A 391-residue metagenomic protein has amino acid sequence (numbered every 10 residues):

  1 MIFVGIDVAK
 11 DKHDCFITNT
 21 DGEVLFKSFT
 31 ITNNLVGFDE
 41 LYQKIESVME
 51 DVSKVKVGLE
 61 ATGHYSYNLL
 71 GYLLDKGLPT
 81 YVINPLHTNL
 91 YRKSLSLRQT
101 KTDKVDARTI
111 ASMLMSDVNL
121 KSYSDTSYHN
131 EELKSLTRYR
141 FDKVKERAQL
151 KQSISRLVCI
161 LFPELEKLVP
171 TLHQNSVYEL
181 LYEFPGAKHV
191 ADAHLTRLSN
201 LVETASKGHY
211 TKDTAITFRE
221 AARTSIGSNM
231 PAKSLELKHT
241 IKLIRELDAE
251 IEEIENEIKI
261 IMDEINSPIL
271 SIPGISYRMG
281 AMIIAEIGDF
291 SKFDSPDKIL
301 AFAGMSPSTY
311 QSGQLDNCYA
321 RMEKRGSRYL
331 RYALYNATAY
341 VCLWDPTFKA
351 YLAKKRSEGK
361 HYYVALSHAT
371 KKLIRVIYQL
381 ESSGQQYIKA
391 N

Functional and structural regions predicted by a protein language model:
M1-N391: A detector of single, family-specific signature residues that are central to catalytic or substrate-handling motifs
